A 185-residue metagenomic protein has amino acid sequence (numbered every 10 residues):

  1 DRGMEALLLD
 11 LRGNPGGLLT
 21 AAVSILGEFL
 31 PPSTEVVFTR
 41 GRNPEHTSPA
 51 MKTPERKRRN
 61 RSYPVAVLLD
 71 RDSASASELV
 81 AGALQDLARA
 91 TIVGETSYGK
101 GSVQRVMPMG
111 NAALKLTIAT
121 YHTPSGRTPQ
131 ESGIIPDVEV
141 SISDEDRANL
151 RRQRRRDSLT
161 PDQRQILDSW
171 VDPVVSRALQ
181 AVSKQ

Functional and structural regions predicted by a protein language model:
D1-M4, G27-T34, S73, Q85-R89 (+1 more regions): Sec-exported extracytoplasmic/periplasmic mature domains
D1-N14: Short acidic catalytic loops
A6, G16-S75, S102-P108, H122: Gly/Ser/Thr-rich loop/hinge elements
L9, F29, V65, L84 (+2 more regions): Terminal peptide-recognition signature
T20-S24, E35, S75, L79 (+2 more regions): Extracytoplasmic/secreted proteins, especially bacterial periplasmic and envelope-associated proteins
D72, L87-K100: Short, well-structured beta-strand/strand-turn elements
G110-T120: Short acidic, Pro/Gly- and aromatic-enriched capping/linker segments at domain boundaries
T120-Q185: Conserved functional hotspot residues or short segments at active or partner-binding sites across diverse domains
